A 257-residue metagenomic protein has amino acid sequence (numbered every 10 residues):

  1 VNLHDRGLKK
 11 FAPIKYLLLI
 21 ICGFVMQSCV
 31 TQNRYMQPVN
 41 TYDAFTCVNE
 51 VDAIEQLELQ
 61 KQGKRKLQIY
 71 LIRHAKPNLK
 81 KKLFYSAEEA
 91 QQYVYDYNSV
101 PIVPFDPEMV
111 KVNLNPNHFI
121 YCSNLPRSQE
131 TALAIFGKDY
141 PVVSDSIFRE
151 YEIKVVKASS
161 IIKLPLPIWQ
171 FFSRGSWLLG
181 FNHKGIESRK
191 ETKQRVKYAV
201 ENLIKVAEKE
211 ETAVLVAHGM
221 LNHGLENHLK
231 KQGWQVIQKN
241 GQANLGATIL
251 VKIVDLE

Functional and structural regions predicted by a protein language model:
P13-L19: Sec-dependent signal peptide recognition, specifically the positively charged N-region followed immediately by
Q27-S28: C-terminal motif of bacterial Sec signal peptides marking the signal peptidase cleavage site
Q32-I147, P165-L178, K184-Y198, K239-G246 (+1 more regions): Active-site-proximal alpha-helix that buttresses catalytic centers in soluble enzyme cores
L59-K66, L83, V200-E257: Active-site-adjacent alpha-helix immediately C-terminal to a catalytic or transition-state-stabilizing loop
R149-I162: Short alpha-helix plus adjacent loop in nuclease-associated cores
